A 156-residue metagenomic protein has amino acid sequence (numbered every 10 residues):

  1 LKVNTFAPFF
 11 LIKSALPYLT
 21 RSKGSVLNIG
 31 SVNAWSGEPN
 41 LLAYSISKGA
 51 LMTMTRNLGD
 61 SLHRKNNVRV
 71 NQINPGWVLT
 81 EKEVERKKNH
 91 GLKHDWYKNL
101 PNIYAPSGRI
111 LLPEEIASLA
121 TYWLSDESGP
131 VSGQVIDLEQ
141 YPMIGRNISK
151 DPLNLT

Functional and structural regions predicted by a protein language model:
I12, S47, T55: Active-site helix of classical SDR
P17, D60-R64, G129: Alpha-helical segment proximal to the catalytic Tyr-Lys
S31: Residue(s) in the substrate-gating loop at a strand-loop-helix junction that position the organic substrate next
S36, T121, S132-T156: Short C-terminal tail/terminal secondary-structure segment of NAD(P)H-dependent dehydrogenase/reductase domains
S36-L42, K65, G108: Active-site loop immediately N-terminal to the catalytic Tyr-X3-Lys motif of short-chain dehydrogenase/reductase
G37-S45, N57, R86: Active-site loop-to-helix junction immediately N-terminal to the catalytic Tyr of the SDR YXXXK motif in Rossmann-fold
R64-R69, V131-G133: Short, small/polar-rich loop/turn modules that mediate ligand/substrate recognition or access, typified
